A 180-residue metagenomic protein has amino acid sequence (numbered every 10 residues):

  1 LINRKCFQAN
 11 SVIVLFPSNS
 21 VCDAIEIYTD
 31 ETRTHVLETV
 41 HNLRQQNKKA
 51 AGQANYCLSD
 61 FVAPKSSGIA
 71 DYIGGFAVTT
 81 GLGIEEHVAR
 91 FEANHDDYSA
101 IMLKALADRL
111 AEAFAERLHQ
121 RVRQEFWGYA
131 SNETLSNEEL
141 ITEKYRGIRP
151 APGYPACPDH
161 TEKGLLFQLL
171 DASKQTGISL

Functional and structural regions predicted by a protein language model:
L1-I101, A105, Q124-F126, L135 (+2 more regions): Active-site loops and adjacent core secondary-structure elements that bind or stabilize anionic groups
A111-A113, L118-L180: C-terminal amphipathic alpha-helical interaction region
